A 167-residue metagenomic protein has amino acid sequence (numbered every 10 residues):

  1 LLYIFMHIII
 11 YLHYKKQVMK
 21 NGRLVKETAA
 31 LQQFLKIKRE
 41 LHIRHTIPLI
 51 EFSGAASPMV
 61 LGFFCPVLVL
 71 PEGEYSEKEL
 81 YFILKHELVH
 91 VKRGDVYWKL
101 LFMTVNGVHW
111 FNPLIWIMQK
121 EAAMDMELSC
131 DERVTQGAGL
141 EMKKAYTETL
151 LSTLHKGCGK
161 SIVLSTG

Functional and structural regions predicted by a protein language model:
L1-G167: Hydrophobic topogenic segments
